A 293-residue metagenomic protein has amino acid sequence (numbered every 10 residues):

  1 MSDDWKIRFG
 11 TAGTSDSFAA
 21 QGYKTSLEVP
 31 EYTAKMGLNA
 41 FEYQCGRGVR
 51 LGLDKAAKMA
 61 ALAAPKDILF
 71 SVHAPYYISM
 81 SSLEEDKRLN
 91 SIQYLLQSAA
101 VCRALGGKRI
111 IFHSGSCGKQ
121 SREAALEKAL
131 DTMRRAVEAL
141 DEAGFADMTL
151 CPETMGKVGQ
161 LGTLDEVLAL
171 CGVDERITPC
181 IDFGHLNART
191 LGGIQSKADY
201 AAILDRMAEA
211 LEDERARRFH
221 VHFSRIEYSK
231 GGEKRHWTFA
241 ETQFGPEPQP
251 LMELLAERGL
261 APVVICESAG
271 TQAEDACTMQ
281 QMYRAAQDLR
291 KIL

Functional and structural regions predicted by a protein language model:
M1-Q97, L289-L293: N-terminal pre-domain/capping segments
S2-D4, V29-M36, L51-S71, Q97-G106 (+4 more regions): Acidic (Asp/Glu)-rich catalytic clusters
I7-T14, F41-Y43, F70-A74, I110-F112 (+4 more regions): Hydrophobic faces of well-ordered beta-strands that scaffold small-molecule active sites in alpha/beta enzyme cores
A12-D16, Q44-G48, P75-S79, G115-C117 (+4 more regions): Active-site beta-loop-alpha junctions enriched in small/polar residues
A20-P30, G52-A60, R122-D141, K157-E175 (+2 more regions): Distinct, well-ordered alpha-helical segments
A20-Y23, E123, L161-D165, N187-A261: Gly/Pro-rich active-site loop or hairpin
P65, S81-I181, A188: Active-site acidic/histidine proton-transfer and metal-coordination neighborhood in alpha/beta enzyme cores
A273-L289: C-terminal helical cap(s) of enzyme catalytic domains, especially alpha/beta-barrels
